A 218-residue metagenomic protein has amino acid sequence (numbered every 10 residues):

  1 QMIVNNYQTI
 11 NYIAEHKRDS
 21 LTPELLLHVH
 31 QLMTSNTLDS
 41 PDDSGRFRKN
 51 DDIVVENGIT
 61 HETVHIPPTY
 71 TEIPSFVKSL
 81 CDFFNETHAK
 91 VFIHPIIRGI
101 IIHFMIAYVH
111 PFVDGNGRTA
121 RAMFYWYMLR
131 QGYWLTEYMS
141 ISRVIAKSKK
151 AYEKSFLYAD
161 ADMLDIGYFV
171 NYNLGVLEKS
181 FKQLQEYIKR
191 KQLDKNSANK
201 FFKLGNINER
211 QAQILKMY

Functional and structural regions predicted by a protein language model:
Q1-Y218: FIC/Doc superfamily catalytic core
